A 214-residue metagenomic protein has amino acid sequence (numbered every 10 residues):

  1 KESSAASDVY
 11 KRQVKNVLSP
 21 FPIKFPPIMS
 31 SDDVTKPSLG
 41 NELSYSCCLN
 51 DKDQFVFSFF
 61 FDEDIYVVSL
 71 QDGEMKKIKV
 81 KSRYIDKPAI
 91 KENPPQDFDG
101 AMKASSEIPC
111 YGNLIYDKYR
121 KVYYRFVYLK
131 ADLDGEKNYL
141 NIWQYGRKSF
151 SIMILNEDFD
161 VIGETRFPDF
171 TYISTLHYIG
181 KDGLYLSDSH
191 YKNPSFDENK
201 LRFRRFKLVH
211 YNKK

Functional and structural regions predicted by a protein language model:
K1-A6, Y10: Single conserved hydrophobic/aromatic residue that forms the stacking wall/gate of nucleotide- or nucleobase-binding
S4, D53-F59, K121-D134, K181-P194: Short beta-strand elements that form the blades of beta-propeller/WD-repeat-like and other beta-sheet-rich scaffold
R12-V68: Loop-centered beta-sheet repeat module
V14-K15, S69-G73, N156-D158, V209: Short loop/turn segments that connect beta-strands within beta-propeller blades
V17-L39, I78-S105, R166-T171: Surface-exposed loop and turn segments in beta-propeller and other repeat-based domains that flank or scaffold
S38-D51, I108-Y119, H177-G180: Structural signature of eukaryotic scaffold interfaces centered on beta-propeller domains
S106-L155: Loop/turn-rich, solvent-exposed surfaces of beta-rich toroidal or solenoidal domains
Y185-K214: Blade-level signature of beta-propeller repeat domains, shared across WD40, Kelch, NHL, RCC1 and BNR/Asp-box propellers
